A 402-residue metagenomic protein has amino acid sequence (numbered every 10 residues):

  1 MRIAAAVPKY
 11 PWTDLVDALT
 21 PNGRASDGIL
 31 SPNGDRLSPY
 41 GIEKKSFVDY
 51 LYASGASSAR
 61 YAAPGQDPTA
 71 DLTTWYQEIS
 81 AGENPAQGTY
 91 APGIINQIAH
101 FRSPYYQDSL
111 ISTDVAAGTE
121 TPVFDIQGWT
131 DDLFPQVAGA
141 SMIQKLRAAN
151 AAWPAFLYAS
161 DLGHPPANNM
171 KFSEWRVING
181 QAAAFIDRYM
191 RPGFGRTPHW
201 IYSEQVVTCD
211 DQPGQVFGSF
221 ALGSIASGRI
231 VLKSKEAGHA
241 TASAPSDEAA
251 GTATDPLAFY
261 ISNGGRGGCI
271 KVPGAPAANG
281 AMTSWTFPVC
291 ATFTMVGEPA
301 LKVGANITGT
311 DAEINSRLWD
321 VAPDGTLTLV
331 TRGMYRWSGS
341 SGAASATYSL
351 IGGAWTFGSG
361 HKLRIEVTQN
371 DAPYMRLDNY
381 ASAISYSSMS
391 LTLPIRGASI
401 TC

Functional and structural regions predicted by a protein language model:
M1-T121, G193-P198, A237: Accessory cap/linker subdomain of secreted extracellular hydrolases
W12-L15, T130-D132, L162-P165: Solvent-exposed loop/turn segments at secondary-structure junctions within structured extracellular/periplasmic domains
P104-T119, A149, T292-M295, G353-F357: Surface-exposed acidic, glycine-flexible loop patches that form ligand/cofactor-binding and adhesion interfaces
T119, D125-Q127, D131: Short beta-strand/loop motif that positions the catalytic acidic residue of the alpha/beta-hydrolase fold
D132-A140: Conserved alpha/beta-hydrolase "acid-adjacent" motif
L146-P166: Catalytic histidine neighborhood in serine/cysteine hydrolases with alpha/beta-hydrolase-type architecture
G163-W175: Catalytic histidine-centered segment of alpha/beta-hydrolase-like enzymes
F172-C402: C-terminal, loop-rich substrate-recognition/catalytic regions characterized by aromatic stacking residues
